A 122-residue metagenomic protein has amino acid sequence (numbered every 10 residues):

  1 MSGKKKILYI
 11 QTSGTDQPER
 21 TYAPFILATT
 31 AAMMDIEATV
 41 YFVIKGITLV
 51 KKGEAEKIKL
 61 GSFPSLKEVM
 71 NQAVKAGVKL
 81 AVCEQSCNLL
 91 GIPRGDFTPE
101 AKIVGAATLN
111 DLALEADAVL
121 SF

Functional and structural regions predicted by a protein language model:
L8-Y22, E54-A55: Short, glycine-rich nucleotide/cofactor-binding loops
T21-M34, V40: Histidine-anchored nucleotide/phosphate-binding helix
E37-V43, L80-E84: Short internal beta-strands
I44-I47, C87: Short beta-alpha junction loops
G46-L60: N-terminal beta-loop-helix "entrance" segment that forms/cooperates in small-molecule cofactor or anionic ligand
E56-E84, L89: A glycine-rich helix N-cap at a beta->alpha junction
L90-D111, L120: C-terminal structural segments of small proteins and small subunits
